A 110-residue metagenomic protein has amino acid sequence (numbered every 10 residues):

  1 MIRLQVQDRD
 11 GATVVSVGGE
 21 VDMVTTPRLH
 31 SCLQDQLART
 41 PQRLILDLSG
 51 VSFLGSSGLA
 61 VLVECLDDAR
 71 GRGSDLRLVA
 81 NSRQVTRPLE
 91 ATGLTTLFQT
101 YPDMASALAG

Functional and structural regions predicted by a protein language model:
M1-I2, G110: Absolute protein N-terminus
I2-S31, G50: STAS-typified acidic loop motif
M23-F98: Amphipathic alpha-helical interaction surfaces in cytosolic regulatory modules
V61, S106-A109: Amphipathic alpha-helical interaction segments
R83, A105-S106: Acidic phosphotransfer microenvironment of two-component signaling modules
Q99-D103: Short acidic-hydrophobic, aromatic-tinged amphipathic segments that line or gate anion-handling sites
